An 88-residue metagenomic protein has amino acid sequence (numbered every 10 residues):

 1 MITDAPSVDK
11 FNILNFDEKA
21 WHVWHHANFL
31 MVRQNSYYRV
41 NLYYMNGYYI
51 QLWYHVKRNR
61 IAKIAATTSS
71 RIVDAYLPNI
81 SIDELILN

Functional and structural regions predicted by a protein language model:
M1-N88: Polybasic/polar functional segments that serve as interface/processing modules
